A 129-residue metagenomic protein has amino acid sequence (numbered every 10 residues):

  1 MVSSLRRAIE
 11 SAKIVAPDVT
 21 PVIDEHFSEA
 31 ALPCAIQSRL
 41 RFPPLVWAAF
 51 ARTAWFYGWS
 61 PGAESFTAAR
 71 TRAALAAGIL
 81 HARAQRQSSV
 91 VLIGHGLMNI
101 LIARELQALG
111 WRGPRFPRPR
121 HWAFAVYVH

Functional and structural regions predicted by a protein language model:
M1-A49: Phosphate-coordination/substrate-recognition cap region in phosphate-metabolizing enzymes
M1-S11, G62-A76: Loop-to-helix element that buttresses phosphate recognition and phosphoryl-transfer chemistry
M1-S4, S89-I93: Short glycine-rich phosphate-binding loop at a beta-alpha junction
K13-P17, A82, R104, A108: Short, well-ordered alpha-helices that flank and scaffold nucleotide-derived cofactor binding pockets
A49-A68: Short glycine/proline- and acidic residue-enriched helix-loop micro-motifs that form flexible lids or anion-recognition
L80-S88: Glycine-rich phosphate-binding loop signature in dinucleotide/nucleotide-binding domains
G96-I100: GST superfamily/GST-like fold recognition
Q107-H129: Domain-level recognition of soluble alpha/beta enzyme cores, biased toward histidine phosphatases/phosphomutases
